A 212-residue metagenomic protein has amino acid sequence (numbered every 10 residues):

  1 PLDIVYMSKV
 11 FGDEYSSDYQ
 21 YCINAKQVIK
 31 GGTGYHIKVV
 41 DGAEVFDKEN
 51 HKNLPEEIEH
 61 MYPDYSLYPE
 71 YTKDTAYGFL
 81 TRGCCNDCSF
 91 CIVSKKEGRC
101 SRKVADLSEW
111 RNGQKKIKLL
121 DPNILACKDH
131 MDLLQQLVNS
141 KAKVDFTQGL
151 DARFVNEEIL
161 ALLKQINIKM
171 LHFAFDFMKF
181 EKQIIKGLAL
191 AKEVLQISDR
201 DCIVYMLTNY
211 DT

Functional and structural regions predicted by a protein language model:
P1-T75: Glycine-rich beta-alpha loop elements in corrinoid/cobalamin-binding modules across cobalamin-dependent enzymes
D3, Y210-T212: Short, intrinsically disordered, charge-balanced linker/junction segments flanking boundaries in proteins
D3-Y6, K26, S89, K115-I117 (+1 more regions): Conserved acidic residues
S8, G31, S94, L120 (+1 more regions): Conserved residues at the C-terminal ends of beta-strands
F11, G34, E97, N123 (+1 more regions): Flexible, active-site-proximal loop/turn residues at the rims of small-molecule/cofactor binding pockets and catalytic
E14-S16, H36-V40, N86-F90, E97-R99 (+2 more regions): Short catalytic/ligand-binding loop motif for oxyanion handling, primarily in non-cytosolic enzymes, centered on
E70-E109: Canonical Radical SAM [4Fe-4S] cluster-binding loop centered on the CxxxCxxC motif and its immediate flanking residues
E109-Y210: Conserved SAM/AdoMet-binding glycine-rich loop
